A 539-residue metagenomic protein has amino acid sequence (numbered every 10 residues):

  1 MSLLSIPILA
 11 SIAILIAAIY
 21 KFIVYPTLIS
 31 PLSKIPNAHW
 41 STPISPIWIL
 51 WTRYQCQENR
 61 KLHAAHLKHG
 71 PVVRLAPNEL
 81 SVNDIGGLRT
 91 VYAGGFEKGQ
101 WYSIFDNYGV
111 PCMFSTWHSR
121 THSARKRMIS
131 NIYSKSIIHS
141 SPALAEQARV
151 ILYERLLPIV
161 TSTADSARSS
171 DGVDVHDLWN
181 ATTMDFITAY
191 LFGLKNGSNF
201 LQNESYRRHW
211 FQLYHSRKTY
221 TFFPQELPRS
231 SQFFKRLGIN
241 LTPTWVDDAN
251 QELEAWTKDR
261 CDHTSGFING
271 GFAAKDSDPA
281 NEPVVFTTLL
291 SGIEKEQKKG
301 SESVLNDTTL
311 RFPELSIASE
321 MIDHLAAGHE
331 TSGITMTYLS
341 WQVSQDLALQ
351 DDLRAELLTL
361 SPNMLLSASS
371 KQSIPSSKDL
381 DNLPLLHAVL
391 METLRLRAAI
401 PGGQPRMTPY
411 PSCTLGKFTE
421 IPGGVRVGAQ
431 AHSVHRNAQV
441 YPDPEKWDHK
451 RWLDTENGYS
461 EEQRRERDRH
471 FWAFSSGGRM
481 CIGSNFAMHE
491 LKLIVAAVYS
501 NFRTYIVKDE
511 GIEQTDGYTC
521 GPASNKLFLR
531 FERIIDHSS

Functional and structural regions predicted by a protein language model:
S2-L4, C520-S539: C-terminal helix/juxtamembrane-tail motif
L3-A124, R149-V150, E154, T182 (+4 more regions): N-terminal membrane-proximal hinge/A-helix region immediately C-terminal to the signal-anchor transmembrane segment
L67, V72, I374-E392, G403-Q430: Cytochrome P450 C-terminal beta-domain/meander region
G99-D106, S140-M336: Cytochrome P450 heme-thiolate monooxygenase catalytic core
N196-G197, L347-Q350, S460, E466-R467 (+2 more regions): Cytochrome P450 heme-binding "Cys pocket" and the immediately downstream C-terminal segment
Y206-L213, S344-I400, P422-G423, D448 (+1 more regions): Cytochrome P450 I-helix active-site segment
T331-S344, I494: Short, small-residue alpha-helix embedded
A429-E461: Conserved cytochrome P450 K-helix/beta-meander segment immediately N-terminal to the heme-binding cysteine loop
